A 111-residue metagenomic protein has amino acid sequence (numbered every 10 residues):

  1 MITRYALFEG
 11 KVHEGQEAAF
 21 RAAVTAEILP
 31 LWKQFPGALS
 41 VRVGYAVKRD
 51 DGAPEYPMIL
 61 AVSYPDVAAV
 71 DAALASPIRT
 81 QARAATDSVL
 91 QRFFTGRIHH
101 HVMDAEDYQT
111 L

Functional and structural regions predicted by a protein language model:
M1-A75, G96-L111: Short S/T/G/P-rich N-terminal loop/turn motif that feeds into the first structured element of a domain
D71-A72, I78-A84: Charged, amphipathic alpha-helical segments and their flanking helix caps
Q81-H100: C-terminal structural segments of small proteins and small subunits
